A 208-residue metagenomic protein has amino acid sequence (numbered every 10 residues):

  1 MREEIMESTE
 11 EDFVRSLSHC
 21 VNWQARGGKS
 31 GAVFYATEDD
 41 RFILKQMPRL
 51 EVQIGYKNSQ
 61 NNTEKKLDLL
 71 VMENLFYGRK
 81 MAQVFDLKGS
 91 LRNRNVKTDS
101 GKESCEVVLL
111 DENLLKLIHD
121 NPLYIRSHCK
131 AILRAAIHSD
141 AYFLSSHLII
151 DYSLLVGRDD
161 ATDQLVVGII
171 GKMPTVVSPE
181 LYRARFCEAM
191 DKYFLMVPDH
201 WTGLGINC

Functional and structural regions predicted by a protein language model:
M1-C208: Polybasic, positively charged surfaces/segments
